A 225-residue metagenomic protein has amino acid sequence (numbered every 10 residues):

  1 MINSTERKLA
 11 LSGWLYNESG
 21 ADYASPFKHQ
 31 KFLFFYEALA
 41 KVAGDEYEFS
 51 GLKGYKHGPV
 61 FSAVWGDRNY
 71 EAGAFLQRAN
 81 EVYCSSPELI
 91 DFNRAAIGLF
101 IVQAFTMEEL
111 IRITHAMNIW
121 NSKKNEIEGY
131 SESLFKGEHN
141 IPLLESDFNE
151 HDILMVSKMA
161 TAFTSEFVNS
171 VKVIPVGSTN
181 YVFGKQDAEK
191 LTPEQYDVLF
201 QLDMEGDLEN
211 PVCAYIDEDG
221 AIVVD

Functional and structural regions predicted by a protein language model:
M1-D225: Domain-edge interaction signal
